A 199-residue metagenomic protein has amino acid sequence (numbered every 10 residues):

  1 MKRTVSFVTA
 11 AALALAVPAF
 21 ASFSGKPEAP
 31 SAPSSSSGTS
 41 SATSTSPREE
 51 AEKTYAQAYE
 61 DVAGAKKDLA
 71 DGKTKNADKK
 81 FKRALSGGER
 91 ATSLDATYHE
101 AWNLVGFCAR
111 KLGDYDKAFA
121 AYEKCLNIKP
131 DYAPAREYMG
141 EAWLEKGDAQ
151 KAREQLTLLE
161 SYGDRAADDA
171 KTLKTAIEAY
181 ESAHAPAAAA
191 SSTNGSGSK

Functional and structural regions predicted by a protein language model:
S24-T45, R153-K199: Terminal, low-structured helical/coil segments at or just beyond the last alpha-helical repeat
A91, K124-C125, L158-L159: Canonical positions in the second alpha-helix
Y98, Y132, A166-A167: Residue-level recognition of tetratricopeptide repeat
L104, Y138, T172-A176: Canonical tetratricopeptide repeat
